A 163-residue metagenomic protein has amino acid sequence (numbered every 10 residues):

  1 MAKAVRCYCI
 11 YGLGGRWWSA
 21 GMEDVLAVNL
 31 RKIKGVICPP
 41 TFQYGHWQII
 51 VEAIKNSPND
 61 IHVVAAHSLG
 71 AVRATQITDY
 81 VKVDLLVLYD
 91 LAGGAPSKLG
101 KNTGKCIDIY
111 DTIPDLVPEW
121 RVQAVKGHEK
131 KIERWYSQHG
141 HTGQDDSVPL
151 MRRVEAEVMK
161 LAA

Functional and structural regions predicted by a protein language model:
A2-D60: Active-site catalytic motif of lipid deacylating hydrolases and related acyltransferases
L13, K98-A163: C-terminal catalytic-base region of ester-bond hydrolases, centering on the histidine of the charge-relay
L26, V81-K82, N102: Short, structured coil segments at secondary-structure junctions
Y44-H46, D90-G94: Short beta->alpha connector loops
A65-G70, A74: Gly/Ala-rich beta-loop-alpha elbow adjacent to hydrolase catalytic centers
Q76-D84: Conserved hydrolase catalytic core segment
Y89-D90, I109: Alpha/beta-hydrolase-fold catalytic nucleophile elbow
